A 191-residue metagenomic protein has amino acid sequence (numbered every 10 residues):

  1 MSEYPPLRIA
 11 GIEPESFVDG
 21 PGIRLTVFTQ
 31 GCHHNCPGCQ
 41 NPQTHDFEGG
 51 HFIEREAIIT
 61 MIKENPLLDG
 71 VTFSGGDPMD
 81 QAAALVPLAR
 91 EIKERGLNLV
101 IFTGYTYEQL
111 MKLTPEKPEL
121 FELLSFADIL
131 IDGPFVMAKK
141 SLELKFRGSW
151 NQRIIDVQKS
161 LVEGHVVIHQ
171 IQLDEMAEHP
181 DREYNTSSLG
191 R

Functional and structural regions predicted by a protein language model:
M1-F28, N41-F47, V166-V167, I171-D181 (+1 more regions): N-terminal [4Fe-4S]-dependent radical SAM core
P5-A10, I23, N41-L123: Conserved Radical SAM active-site core
E13, P134, Q158: Residues at the C-termini of beta-strands that transition into short coil/loop
G31-N35: Short pre-active-site segment immediately N-terminal to redox-active cysteine/selenocysteine motifs in thiol-based
P78, F135-V136: Short glycine-rich anion-binding loops that position phosphate/pyrophosphate groups of nucleotides and phosphorylated
Q81-G96, V100, K140-R191: P-loop/Walker A phosphate-binding loop and immediately adjacent motor/lid segment at beta-alpha junctions
E122-S125, G148: Short, conserved loop/helix-junction motifs that constitute active-site signature segments in enzyme catalytic cores
D128: Receiver (REC) domain switch/active-site residues of two-component response regulators
